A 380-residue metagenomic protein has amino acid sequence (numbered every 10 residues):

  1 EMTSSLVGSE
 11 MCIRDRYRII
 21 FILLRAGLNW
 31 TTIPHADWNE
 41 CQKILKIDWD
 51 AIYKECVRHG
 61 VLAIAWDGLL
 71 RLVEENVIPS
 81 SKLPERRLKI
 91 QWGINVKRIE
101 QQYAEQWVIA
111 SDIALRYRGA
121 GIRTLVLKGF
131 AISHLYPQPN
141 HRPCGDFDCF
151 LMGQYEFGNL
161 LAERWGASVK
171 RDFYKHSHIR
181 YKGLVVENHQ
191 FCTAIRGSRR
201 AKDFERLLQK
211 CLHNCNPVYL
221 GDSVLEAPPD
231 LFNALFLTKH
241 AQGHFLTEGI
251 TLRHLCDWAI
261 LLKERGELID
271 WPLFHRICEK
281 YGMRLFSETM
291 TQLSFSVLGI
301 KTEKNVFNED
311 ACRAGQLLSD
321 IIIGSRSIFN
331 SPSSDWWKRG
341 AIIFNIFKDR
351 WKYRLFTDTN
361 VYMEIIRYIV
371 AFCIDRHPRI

Functional and structural regions predicted by a protein language model:
E1-E10: Positively charged, low-complexity/disordered segments
S9, R14-G145, F150-I380: Conserved NTP-donor binding/palm subdomain of two-metal-ion nucleotidyltransferases/polymerases, i.e., the charged
